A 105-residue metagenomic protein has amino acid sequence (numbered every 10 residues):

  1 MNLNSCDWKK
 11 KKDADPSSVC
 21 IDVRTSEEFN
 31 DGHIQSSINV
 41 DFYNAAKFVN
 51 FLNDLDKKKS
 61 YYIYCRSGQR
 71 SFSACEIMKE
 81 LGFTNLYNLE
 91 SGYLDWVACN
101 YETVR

Functional and structural regions predicted by a protein language model:
M1-V19, S26-S60, Q69-R105: Rhodanese-like catalytic fold shared by cysteine-dependent sulfurtransferases and DSP/PTP-type phosphatases
I63-Y64: Short, surface-exposed ligand- or partner-binding patches at beta-edge/loop junctions that are enriched in aromatics
